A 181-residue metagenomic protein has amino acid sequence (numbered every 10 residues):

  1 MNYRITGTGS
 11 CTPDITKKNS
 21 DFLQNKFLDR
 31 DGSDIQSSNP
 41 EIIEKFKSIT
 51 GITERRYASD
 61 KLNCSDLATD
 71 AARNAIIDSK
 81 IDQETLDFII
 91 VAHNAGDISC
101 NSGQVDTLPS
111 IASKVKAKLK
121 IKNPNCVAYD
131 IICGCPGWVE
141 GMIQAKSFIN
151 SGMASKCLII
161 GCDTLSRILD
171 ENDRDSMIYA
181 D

Functional and structural regions predicted by a protein language model:
M1-G32, V139-D181: Conserved beta-strand-centric core segments of catalytic alpha/beta enzyme folds
M1-H93, A117-L119: Conserved "HGTGT" condensation-loop signature of ketosynthase/thiolase-family condensing enzymes that catalyze
K26-D29, L67, A92, G96 (+3 more regions): Short, surface-exposed, charged/polar-biased interaction segments
Q36-S37, A68-D70, L108-P109, G137-W138 (+1 more regions): A short linear-motif detector with a strong N-terminal bias
N39-S65, I98-K156: Conserved catalytic cysteine-centered active-site region of acyl-thioester-dependent Claisen-condensing enzymes
D66, D78, D82-D87, D130 (+3 more regions): Acidic side chains
A92-I98, I132-G137, G161-S166: Acidic, glycine-rich active-site loops and adjacent beta-strand->loop/helix elements that engage anionic groups
